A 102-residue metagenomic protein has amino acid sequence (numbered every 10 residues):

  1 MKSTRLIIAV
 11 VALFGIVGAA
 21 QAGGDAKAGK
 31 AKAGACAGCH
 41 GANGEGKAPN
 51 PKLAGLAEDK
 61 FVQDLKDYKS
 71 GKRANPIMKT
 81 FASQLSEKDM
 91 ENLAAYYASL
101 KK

Functional and structural regions predicted by a protein language model:
M1-I8: Bacterial N-terminal signal peptides that target proteins for export
A9-L13: Hydrophobic helical h-region of N-terminal Sec-dependent signal peptides in bacterial secretory/periplasmic proteins
F14-A33, K47, P51, V62 (+2 more regions): Electrostatic cytochrome c docking/interface patches
G34-A42, L93: The canonical Cys-X-X-Cys-His
K47-A54, K66-K101: Axial heme c-ligation environment in periplasmic c-type cytochrome domains
